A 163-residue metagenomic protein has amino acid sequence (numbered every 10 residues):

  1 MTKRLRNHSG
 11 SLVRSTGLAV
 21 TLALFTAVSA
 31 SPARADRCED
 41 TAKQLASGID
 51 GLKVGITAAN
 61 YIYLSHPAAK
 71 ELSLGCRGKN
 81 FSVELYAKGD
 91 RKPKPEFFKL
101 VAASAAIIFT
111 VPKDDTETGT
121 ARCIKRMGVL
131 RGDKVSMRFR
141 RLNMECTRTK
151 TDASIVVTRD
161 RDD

Functional and structural regions predicted by a protein language model:
M1-S11: N-terminal secretory signal peptides that target proteins for export/translocation
S15-A27: Bacterial N-terminal signal peptides
S29-A35: Sec/Tat signal peptide C-region and signal peptidase I cleavage site
D36-N80: N-terminal secretory signal peptides
Q44-I49, S82-A87, L130-D133, A153-T158: Extracellular/mature segments of secreted proteins
L52-Y61, T110-R141: Short glycine-rich, low-complexity/disordered patches
C76-M127: Long, charged/polar, surface-exposed segments that mediate recognition or autoinhibition
V135-R161: Short, exposed beta-strand-loop hairpins at the edges of beta-sheets in extracellular/periplasmic proteins
